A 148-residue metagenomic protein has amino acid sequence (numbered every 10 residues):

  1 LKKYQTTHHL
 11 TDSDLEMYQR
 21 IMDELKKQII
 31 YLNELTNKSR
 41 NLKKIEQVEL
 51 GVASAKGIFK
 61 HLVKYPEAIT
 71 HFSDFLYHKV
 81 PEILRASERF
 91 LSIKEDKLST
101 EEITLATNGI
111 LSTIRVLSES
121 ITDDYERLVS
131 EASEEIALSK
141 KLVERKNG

Functional and structural regions predicted by a protein language model:
L1-V63: Membrane-proximal, non-transmembrane interface segments of integral membrane proteins
E46-G148: Soluble C-terminal extramembrane regulatory/interaction domains of multi-pass membrane proteins
